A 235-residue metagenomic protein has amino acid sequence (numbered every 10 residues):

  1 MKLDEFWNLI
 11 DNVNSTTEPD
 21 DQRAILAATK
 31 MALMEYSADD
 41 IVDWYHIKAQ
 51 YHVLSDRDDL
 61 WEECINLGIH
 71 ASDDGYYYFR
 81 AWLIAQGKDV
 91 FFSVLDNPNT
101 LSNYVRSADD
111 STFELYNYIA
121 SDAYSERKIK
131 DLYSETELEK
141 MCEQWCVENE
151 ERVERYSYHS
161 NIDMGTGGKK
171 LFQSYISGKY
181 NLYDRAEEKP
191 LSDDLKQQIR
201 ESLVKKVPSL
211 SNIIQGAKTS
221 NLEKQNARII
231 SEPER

Functional and structural regions predicted by a protein language model:
M1-D59, K170, Y175, A186-E187 (+1 more regions): N-terminal domain-start signal
N12-T16, M31-D39, Y51-L54, N97 (+9 more regions): Surface-exposed polar/charged interaction patches
Q22, Q50, Q86, Q144 (+4 more regions): Residue-identity detector for glutamine
M31-D110: Core of folded catalytic or high-affinity ligand/protein-binding domains in predominantly eukaryotic proteins
F91-S93, N97-V207: Basic, alpha-helical nucleic-acid-binding regions used in initiation and control of genome expression
L210-I213, T219-R235: Non-Sec secretion/translocation targeting segments of pathogen effectors
